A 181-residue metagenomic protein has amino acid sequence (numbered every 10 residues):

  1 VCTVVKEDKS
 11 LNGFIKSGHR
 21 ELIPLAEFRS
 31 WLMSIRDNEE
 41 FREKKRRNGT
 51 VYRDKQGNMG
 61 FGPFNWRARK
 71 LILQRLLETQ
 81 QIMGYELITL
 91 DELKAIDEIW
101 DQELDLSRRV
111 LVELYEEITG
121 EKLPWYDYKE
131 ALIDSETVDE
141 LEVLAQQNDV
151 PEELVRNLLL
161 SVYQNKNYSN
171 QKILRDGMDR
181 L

Functional and structural regions predicted by a protein language model:
V1-L181: Nucleotide-activated chemistry modules centered on ATP-dependent adenylation/adenylyltransferase
